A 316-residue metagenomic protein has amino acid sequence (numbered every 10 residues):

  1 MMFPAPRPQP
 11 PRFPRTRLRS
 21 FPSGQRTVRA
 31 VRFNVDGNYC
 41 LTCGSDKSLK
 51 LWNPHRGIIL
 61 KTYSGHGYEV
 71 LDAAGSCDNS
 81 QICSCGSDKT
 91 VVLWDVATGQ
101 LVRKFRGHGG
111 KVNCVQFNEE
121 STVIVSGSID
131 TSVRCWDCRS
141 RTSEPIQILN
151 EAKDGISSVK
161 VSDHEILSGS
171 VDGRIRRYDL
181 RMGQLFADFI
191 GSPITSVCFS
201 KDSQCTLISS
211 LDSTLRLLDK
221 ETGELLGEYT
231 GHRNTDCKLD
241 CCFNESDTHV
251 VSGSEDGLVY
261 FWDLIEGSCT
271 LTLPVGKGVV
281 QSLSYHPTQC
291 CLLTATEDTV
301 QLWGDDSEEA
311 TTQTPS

Functional and structural regions predicted by a protein language model:
M1, A5-P8, G227-L239, T248 (+2 more regions): Terminal intrinsically disordered, low-complexity extensions flanking WD-repeat/beta-propeller proteins
Q9-P11, R17-S23, I59-G65, L101-G107 (+6 more regions): Short C-terminal beta-strands that terminate individual repeats in beta-propeller domains, predominantly WD40 blades
P22-S45: Beta-strand-rich domains and repeat architectures in extracellular enzymes and scaffolds, especially beta-propellers
R26-R32, Y68-G75, G110-F117, K153-V161 (+3 more regions): Canonical WD40 repeat/beta-propeller blade segments in eukaryotic WD-repeat proteins
V31, L49-W52, V91-D95, V115 (+5 more regions): WD40-repeat beta-propellers
N38-L41, I59-K61, S80-C83, V91-V92 (+9 more regions): Structural hallmark of WD40 beta-propellers
T42-D46, S84-D88, G127-D130, G169-D172 (+3 more regions): Conserved strand-to-loop turn within each blade of WD40 beta-propeller repeats
G109-A187: Solenoidal tandem-repeat scaffolds enriched in leucines and small polar residues
